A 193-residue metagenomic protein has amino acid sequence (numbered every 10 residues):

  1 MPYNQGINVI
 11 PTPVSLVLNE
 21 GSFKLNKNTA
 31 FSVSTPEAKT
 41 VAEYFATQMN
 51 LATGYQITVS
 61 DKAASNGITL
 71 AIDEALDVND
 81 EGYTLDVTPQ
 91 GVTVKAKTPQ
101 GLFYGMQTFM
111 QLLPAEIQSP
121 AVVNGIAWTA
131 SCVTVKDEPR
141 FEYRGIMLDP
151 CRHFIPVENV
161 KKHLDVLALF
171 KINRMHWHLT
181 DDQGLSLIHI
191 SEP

Functional and structural regions predicted by a protein language model:
M1-F141: Acidic, contiguous N-terminal accessory segments
S34, D149, W177-T180: Generic beta-strand/beta-sheet core signal
P99-G101, H153, D182-G184: Solvent-exposed loop/turn segments at secondary-structure junctions within structured extracellular/periplasmic domains
G145-I155: The substrate-binding groove and active-site-proximal loops of carbohydrate-active enzymes, especially glycoside
F154-K162: Glycine-rich anion/phosphate-binding loops
K161-D182: Catalytic domains of carbohydrate-active enzymes, especially glycoside hydrolases
S186-P193: Residue-level detector of conserved catalytic or cofactor/ligand-binding positions in enzyme active sites
